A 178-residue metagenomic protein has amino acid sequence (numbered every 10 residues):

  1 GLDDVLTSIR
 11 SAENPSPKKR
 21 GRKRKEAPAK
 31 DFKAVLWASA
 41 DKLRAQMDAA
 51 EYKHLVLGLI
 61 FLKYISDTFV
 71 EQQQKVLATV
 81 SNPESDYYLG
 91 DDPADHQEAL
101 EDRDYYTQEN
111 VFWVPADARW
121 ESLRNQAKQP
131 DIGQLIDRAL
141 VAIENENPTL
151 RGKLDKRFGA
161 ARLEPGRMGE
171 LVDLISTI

Functional and structural regions predicted by a protein language model:
G1-I178: Non-catalytic, mostly N-terminal accessory regions of nucleic-acid modification and defense proteins
